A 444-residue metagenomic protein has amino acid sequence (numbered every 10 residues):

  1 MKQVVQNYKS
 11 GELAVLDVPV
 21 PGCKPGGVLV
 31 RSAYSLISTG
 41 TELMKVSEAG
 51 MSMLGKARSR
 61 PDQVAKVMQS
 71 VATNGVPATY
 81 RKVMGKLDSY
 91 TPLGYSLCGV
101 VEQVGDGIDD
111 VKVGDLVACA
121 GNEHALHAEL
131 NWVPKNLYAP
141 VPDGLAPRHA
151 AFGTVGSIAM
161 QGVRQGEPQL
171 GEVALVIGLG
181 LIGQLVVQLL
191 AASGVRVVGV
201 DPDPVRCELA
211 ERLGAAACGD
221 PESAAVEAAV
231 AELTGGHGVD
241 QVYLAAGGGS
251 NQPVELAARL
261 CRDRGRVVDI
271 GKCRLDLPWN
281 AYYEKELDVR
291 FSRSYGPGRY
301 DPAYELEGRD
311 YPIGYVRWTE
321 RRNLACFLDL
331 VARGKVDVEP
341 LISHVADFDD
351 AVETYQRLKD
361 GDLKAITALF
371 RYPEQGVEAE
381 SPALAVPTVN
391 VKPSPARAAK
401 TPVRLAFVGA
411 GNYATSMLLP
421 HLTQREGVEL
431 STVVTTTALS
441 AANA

Functional and structural regions predicted by a protein language model:
V4, E232, G236, Q241-Y243 (+5 more regions): C-terminal capping/lid region of NAD(P)-dependent oxidoreductase domains
P21-L36, K45, A49-N122: Glycine-rich beta-strand-centered segment in the early N-terminal region that forms part of a ligand/cofactor-binding
I37, V111-K112, P168, C261: Short, well-ordered loop/turn sites that connect or cap secondary structure elements
L116, E123-H124, A146-S223, A228: Mid-domain Rossmann-like dinucleotide-binding core that forms the NAD(H)/NADP(H) cofactor-binding site
G166-P168, E208-L209, L213-S292: Glycine-rich cofactor phosphate-binding loops and adjacent beta1-alpha1 units of small-molecule cofactor enzyme domains
D201-P202, R293, T432-T436: Conserved acidic E/D residue at the C-terminus of a beta-strand in Rossmann-like folds
L277-L341: C-terminal substrate-binding/catalytic core of Rossmann-like NAD(P)-dependent dehydrogenases/reductases
S381-A444: N-terminal Rossmann-like dinucleotide-binding module
